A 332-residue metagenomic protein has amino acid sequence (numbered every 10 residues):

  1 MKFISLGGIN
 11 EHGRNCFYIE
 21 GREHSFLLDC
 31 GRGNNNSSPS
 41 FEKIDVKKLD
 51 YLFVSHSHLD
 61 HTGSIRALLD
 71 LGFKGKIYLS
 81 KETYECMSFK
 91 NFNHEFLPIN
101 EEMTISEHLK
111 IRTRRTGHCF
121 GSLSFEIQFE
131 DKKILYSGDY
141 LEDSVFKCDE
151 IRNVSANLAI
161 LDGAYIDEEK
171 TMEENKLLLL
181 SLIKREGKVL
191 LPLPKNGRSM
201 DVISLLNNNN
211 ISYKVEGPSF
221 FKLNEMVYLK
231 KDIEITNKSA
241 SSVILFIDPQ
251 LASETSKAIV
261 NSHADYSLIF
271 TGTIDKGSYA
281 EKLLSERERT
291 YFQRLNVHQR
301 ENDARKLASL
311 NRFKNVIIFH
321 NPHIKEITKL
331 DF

Functional and structural regions predicted by a protein language model:
M1-F3, G21-F26, M103-R112, F129-I134: Beta-strand-turn-beta hairpins that frame and shape the catalytic cleft of phosphate-ester-processing enzymes
S5, F26-L28, F53, I134-Y136 (+1 more regions): Residue-level marker for buried hydrophobic side chains located in beta-strands that build the well-ordered beta-sheet
I9-G13, T116-F120, K195: A short catalytic or substrate-binding loop motif that flags glycine-/basic-rich loops and adjacent residues that bind
I9-V54, H58-L59, G63-K74, L79-T83 (+2 more regions): Pre-active-site segment of Zn-dependent metallo-hydrolases
Y18, L123-K314, F319-F332: Metal-dependent phosphodiesterase/nuclease catalytic metal-binding core
L52-T62, R115-F120, H320-H323: Histidine-centered catalytic micro-motifs
K74-L79, H94-L97, N210-G217, F332: Short hydrophobic/aromatic-enriched beta-strand-loop microsegments
E82-S122, F129-E130, V227-S241: Metallo-beta-lactamase
